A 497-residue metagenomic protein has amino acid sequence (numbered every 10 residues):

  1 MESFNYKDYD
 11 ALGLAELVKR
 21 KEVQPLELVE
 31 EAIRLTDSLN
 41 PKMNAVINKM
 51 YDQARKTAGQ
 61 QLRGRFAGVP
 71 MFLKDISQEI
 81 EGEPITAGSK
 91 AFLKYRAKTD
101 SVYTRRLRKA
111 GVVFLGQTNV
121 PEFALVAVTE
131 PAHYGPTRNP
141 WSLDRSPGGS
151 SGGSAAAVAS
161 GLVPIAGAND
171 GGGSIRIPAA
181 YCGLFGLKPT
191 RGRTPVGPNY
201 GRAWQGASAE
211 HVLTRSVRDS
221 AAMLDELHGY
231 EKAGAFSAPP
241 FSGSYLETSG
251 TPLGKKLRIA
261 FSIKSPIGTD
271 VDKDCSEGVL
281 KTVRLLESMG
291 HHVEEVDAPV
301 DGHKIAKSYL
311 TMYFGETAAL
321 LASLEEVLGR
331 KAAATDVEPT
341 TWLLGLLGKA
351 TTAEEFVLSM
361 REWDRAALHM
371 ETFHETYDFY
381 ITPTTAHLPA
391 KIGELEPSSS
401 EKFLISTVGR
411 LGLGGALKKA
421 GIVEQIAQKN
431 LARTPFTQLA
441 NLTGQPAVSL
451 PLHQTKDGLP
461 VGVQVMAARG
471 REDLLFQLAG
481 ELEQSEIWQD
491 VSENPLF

Functional and structural regions predicted by a protein language model:
E2-G171: Gly/Ser-rich catalytic/binding loops embedded in alpha/beta enzyme cores
P25-V29, K273-D297, E325-R330, M360-Y377: Acyltransferase
F66-A87, L253-R258, G315-E371, T384-H387 (+3 more regions): Short helix-loop capping/hinge segments that flank enzyme active sites or metal/cofactor-binding pockets
K188-V283, W488-L496: A short helix-breaking turn/cap at a secondary-structure junction
V212, L459-A468, L475-F476: Short, well-ordered beta-strand elements
L358, E362, L475-F497: Short, gly/Ser/Thr-rich active-site loops of penicillin-recognizing serine hydrolases
K419-A447: Alpha-helix-centered segments that form part of catalytic cores
